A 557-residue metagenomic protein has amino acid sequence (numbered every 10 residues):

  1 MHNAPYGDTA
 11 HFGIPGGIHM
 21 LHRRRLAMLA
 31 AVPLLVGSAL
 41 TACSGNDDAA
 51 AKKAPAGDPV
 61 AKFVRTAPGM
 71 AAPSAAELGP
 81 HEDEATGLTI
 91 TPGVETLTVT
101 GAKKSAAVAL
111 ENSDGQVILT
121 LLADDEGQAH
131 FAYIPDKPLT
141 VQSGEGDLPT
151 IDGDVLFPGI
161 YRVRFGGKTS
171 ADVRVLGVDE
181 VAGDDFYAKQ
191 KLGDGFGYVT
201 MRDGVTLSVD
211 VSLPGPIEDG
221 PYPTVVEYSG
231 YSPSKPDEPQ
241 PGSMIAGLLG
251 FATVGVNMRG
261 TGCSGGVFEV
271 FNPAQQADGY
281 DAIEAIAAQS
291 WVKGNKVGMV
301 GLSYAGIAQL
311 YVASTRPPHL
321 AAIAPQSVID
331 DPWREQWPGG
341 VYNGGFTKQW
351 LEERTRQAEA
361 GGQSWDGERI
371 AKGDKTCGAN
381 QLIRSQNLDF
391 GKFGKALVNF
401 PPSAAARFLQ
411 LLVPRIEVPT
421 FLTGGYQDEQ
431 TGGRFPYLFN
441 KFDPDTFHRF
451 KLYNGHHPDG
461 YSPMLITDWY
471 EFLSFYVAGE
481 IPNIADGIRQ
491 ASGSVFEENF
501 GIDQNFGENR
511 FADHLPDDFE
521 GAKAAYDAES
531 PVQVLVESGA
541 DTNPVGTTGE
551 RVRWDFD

Functional and structural regions predicted by a protein language model:
S38-A42: C-terminal motif of bacterial Sec signal peptides marking the signal peptidase cleavage site
S44-D47: Bacterial signal peptide processing site
D58-K103, V117, L122: Extracellular ectodomain segments of secreted/surface proteins
V60, Q116-V117, A123-E126, P135-P138 (+7 more regions): Alpha/beta-hydrolase-fold serine-hydrolase catalytic core, especially in secreted/extracellular enzymes
G177-G220: N-terminal cap/lid segment of alpha/beta-hydrolase-fold proteins
L192, G197, P216-A288: Cap/lid segment of the alpha/beta-hydrolase catalytic domain
D237-Q240, L248, Y311-I416, N483-D557: Accessory cap/linker subdomain of secreted extracellular hydrolases
W291-S303: Alpha/beta-hydrolase fold nucleophile elbow
